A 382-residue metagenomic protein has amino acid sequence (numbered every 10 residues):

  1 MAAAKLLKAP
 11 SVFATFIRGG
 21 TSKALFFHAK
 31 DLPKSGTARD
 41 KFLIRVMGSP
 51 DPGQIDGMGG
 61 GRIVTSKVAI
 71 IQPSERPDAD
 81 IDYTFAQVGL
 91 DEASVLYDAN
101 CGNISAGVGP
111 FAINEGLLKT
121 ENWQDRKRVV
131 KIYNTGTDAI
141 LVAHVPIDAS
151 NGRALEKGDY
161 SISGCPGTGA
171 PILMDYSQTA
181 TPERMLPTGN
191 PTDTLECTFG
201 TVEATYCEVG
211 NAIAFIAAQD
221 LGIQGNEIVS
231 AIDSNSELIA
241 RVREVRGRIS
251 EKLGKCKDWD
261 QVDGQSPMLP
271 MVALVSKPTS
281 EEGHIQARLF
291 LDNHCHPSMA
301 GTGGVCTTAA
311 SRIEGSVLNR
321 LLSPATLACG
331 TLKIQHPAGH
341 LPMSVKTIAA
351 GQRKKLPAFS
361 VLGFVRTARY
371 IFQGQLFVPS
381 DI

Functional and structural regions predicted by a protein language model:
A2-I382: A glycine-rich beta-to-alpha transition motif near the start of alpha/beta enzyme domains, typified by
